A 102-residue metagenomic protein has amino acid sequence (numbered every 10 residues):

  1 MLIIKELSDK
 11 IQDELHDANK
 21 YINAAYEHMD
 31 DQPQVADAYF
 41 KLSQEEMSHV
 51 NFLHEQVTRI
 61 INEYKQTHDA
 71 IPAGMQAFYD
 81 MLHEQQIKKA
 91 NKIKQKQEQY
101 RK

Functional and structural regions predicted by a protein language model:
M1-K102: Non-heme di-metal
